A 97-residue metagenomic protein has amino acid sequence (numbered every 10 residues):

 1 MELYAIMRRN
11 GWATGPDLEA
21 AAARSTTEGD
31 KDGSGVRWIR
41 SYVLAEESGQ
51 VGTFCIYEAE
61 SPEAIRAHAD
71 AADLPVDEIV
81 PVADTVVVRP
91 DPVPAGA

Functional and structural regions predicted by a protein language model:
M1-L44, P62, A67, V87-A97: Short S/T/G/P-rich N-terminal loop/turn motif that feeds into the first structured element of a domain
E2, V51-T53: Residues at beta-strand starts and edge strands
I6-R8, Y57, I79: Short beta-strand element of the conserved SAM-dependent methyltransferase core
R37, G49-V51: Short, basic and Ser/Thr-rich N-terminal targeting/leader segments
V43-E46, T53-Y57: Amphipathic, hydrophobic secondary-structure cores in small proteins
L74-V86: Conserved short beta-strand edge segments in small beta-sheet-based binding/regulatory domains
